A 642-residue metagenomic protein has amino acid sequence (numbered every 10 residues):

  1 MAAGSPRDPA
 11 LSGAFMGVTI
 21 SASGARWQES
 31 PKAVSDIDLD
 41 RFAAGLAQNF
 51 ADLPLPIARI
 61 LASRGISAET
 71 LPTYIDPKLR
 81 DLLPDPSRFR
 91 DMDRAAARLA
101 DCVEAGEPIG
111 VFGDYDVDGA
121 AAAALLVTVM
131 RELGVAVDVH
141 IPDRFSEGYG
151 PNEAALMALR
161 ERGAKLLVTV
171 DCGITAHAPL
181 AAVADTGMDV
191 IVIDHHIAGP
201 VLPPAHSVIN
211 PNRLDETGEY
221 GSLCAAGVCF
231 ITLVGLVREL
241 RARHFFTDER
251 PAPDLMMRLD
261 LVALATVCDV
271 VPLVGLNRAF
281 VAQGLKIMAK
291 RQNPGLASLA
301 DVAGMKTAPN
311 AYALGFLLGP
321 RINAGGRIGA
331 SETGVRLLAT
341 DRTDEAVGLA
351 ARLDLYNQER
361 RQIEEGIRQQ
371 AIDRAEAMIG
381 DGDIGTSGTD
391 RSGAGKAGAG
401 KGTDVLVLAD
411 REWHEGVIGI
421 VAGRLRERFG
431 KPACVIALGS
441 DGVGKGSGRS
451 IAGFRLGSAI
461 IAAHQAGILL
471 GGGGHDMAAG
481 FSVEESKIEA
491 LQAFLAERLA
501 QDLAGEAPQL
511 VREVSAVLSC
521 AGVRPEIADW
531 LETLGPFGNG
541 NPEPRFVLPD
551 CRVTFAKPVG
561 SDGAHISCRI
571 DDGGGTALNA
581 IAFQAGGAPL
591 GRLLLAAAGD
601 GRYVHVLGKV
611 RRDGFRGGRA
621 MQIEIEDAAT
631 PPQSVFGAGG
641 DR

Functional and structural regions predicted by a protein language model:
M1-G45, D101-E104, S634-R642: Generic start-of-chain signal for non-secretory N-termini
G4, D101-E107, G275, E345-V407 (+3 more regions): Mid-to-C-terminal polyanion-binding domains and interfaces
P31-A33, F42-A164, T186, R238-S486: Hydrophobic helix-and-loop "lid/oligomerization" segment in the mid-to-C-terminal part of catalytic domains
L61, V168, N323, L531 (+1 more regions): A residue-level signal for conserved active-site and pocket-lining positions in enzyme catalytic cores
N152-A155, A176-L180, I193-H195, G419-A422 (+1 more regions): Short beta-alpha junctions and helix-cap segments that line functional grooves
A155, A182, V228-G235, F280-Q283 (+2 more regions): Alpha-helical scaffold elements adjacent to nucleotide-binding pockets in ATP/GTP-utilizing enzyme cores
L159-R162, T169, G173-V271, I460: Conserved phosphate-handling catalytic cores of large alpha/beta enzymes
H195-H196, H414, H475, H565: Histidine-centered active-site/metal-ligand motif
